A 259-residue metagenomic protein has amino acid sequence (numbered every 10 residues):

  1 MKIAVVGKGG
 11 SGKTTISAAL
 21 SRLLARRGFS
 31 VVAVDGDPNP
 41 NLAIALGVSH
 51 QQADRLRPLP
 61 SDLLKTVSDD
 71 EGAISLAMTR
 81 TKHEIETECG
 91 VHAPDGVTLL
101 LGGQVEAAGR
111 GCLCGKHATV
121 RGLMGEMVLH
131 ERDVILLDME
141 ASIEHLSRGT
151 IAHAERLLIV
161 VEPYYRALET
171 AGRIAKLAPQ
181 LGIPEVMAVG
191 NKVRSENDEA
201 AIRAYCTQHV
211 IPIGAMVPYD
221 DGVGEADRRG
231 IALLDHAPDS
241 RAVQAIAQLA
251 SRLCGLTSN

Functional and structural regions predicted by a protein language model:
K2-A4, S30-V32, L99, V134-L136 (+1 more regions): Residue-level preference for the first positions of well-ordered beta-strands
K2-P38: Walker A/P-loop phosphate-binding motif and the immediately C-terminal alpha-helix
L23-D95: N-terminal phosphate/diphosphate-binding loop that engages ATP/GTP or pyrophosphate donors across diverse enzyme folds
R26-R27, G115-Y219, V223-E225: Conserved catalytic-core segment of NTP-binding enzymes
V48-Q52, L177-A178, A204-Q208, A232-L234: Short, hinge-like loop/turn segments at secondary-structure boundaries
S75-I143: Phosphate-binding/switch loop-helix module in NTP-utilizing enzymes
R229-S240: C-terminal boundary of histidine-terminating zinc-finger modules
A245-N259: C-terminal alpha-helix
